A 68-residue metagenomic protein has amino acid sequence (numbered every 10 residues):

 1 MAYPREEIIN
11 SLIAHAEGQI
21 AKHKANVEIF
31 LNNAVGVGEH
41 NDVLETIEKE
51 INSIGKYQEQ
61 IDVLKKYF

Functional and structural regions predicted by a protein language model:
A2-F68: Extended, charge-rich alpha-helical interface modules
